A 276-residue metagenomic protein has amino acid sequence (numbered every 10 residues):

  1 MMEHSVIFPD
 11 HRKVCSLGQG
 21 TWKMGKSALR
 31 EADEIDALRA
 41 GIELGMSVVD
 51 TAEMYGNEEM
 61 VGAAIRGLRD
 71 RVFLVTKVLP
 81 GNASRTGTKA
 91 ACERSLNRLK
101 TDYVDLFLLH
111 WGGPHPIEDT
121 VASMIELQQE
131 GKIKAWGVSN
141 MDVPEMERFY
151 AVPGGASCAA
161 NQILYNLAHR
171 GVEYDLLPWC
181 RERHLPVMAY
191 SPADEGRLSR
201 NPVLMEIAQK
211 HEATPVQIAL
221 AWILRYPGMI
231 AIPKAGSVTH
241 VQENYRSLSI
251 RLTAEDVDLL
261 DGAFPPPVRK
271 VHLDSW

Functional and structural regions predicted by a protein language model:
M1-V72, D274-W276: N-terminal binding-site loop/beta-alpha segment at the start of enzyme catalytic domains that lines or forms
S5, G112-W276: Beta/alpha (TIM)-barrel catalytic core signal, keyed to glycine-rich beta->alpha loops juxtaposed to Asp/Glu that bind
F8-H11, G62-D70, E93-D102, E126-Q128 (+2 more regions): Acidic (Asp/Glu)-rich catalytic clusters
K13-L17, G45-V48, R69-V72, T101-D105 (+4 more regions): Short, well-ordered coil/turn segments that N-cap beta-strands
G20-A32, T76-T86, H110, H115: Active-site mouth loops of central-metabolism enzymes
M24, Y55, V78, Y165 (+1 more regions): Hydrophobic pocket-lining residues within nucleotide cofactor-binding pockets
A28-G41, S84-L99, D119, P144-E147 (+1 more regions): Short, acidic/polar
L99-H115: Active-site groove signature of glycoside hydrolases
